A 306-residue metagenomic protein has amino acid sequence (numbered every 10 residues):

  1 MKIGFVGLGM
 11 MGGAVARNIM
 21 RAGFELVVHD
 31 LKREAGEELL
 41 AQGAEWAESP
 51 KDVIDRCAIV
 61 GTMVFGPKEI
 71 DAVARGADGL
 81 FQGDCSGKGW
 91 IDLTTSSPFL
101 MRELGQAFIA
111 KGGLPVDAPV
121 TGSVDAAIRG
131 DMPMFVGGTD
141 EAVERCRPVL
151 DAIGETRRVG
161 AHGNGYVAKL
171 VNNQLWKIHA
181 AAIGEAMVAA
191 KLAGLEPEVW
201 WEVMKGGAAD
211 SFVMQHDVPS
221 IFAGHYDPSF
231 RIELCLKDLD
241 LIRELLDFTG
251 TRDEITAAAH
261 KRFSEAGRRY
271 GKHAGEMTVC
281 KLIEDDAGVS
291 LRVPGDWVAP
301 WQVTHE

Functional and structural regions predicted by a protein language model:
M1-M63, K88, T94, V124 (+1 more regions): NAD(P)+-binding Rossmann beta1-loop-alpha1 motif at the extreme N-terminus of oxidoreductases
I3, M10, A14, D52 (+12 more regions): Amphipathic alpha-helical hairpins
I3, S96-K177: Rossmann-fold dinucleotide-binding core
L26, W46, P115-V116, R157 (+2 more regions): Hydrophobic beta-strand scaffold residues
P50-T62, G66-L114: Rossmann-fold NAD(P) dinucleotide-binding segment
N164-D286: Helical "substrate-binding/catalytic lid" subdomain of Rossmann-like NAD(P)-dependent dehydrogenases/reductases
